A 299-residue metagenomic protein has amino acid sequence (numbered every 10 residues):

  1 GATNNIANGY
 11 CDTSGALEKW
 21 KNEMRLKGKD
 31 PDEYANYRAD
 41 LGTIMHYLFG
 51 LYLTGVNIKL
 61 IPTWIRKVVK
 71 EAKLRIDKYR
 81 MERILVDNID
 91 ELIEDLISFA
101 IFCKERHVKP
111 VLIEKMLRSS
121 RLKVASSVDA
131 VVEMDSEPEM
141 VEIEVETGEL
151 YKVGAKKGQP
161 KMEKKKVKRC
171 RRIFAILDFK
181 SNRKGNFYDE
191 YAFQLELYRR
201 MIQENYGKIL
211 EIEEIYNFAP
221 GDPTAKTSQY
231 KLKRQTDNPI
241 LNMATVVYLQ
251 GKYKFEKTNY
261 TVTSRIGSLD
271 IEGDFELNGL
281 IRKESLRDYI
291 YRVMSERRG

Functional and structural regions predicted by a protein language model:
G1-L96, R106-R121, A125: Nuclease catalytic cores
L117-S295: Nucleic-acid nuclease catalytic cores
R298-G299: Interfaces that engage single-stranded nucleic acids at replication/repair/recombination sites
